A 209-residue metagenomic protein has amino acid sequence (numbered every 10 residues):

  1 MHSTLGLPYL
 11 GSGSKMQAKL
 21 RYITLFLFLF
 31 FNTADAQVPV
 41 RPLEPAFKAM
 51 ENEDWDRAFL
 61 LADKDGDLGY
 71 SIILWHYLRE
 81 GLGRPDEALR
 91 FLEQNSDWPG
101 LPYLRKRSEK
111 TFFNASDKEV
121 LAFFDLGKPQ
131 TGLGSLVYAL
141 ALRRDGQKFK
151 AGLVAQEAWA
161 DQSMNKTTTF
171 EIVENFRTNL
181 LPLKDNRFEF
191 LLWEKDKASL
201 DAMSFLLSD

Functional and structural regions predicted by a protein language model:
A18-L25: Sec-dependent signal peptide recognition, specifically the positively charged N-region followed immediately by
F26-A34: Hydrophobic h-region of N-terminal signal peptides that target proteins for export in Gram-negative bacteria
Q37-D209: Alpha-helical solenoid repeat scaffolds
